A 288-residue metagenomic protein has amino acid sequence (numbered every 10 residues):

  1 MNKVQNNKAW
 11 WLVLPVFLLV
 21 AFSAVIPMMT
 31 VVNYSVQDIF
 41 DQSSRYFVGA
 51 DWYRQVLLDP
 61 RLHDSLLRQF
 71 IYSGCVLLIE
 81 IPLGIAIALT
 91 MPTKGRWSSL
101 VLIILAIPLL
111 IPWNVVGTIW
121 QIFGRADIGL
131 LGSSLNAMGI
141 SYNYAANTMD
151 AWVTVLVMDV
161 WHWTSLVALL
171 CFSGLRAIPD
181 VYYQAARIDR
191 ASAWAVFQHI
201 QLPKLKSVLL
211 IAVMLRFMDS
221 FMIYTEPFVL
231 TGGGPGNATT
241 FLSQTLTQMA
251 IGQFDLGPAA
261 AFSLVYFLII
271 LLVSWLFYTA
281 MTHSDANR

Functional and structural regions predicted by a protein language model:
Q5-R288: A structural signal for multi-pass alpha-helical bundles of membrane permease subunits that mediate small-molecule
